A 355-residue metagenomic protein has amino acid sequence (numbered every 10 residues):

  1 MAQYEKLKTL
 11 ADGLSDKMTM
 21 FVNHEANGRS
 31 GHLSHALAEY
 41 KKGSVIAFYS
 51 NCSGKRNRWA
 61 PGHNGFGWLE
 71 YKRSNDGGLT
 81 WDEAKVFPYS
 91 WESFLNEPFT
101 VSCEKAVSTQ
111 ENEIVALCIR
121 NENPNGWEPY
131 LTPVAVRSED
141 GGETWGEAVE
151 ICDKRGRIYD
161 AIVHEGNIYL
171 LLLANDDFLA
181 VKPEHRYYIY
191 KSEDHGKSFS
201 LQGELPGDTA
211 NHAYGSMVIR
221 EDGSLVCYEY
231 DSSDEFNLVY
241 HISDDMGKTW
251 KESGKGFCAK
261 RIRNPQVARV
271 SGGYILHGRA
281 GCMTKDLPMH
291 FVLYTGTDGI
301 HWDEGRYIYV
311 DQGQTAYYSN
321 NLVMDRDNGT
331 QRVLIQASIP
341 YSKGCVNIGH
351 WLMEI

Functional and structural regions predicted by a protein language model:
A2-I355: Asp-box/BNR beta-propeller blade signature and adjacent active/binding-site loops in extracellular glycan-interacting
